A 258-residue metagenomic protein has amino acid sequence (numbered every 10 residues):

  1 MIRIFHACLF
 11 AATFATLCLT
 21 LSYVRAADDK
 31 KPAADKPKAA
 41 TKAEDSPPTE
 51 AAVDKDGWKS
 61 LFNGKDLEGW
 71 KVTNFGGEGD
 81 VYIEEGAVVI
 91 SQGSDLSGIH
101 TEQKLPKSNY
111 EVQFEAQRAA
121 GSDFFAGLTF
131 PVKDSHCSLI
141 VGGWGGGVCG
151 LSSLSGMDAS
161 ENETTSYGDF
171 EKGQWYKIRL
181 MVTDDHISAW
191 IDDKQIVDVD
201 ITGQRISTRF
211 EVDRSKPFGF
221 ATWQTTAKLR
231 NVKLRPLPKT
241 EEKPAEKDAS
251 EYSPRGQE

Functional and structural regions predicted by a protein language model:
M1-A11: Bacterial N-terminal signal peptides that target proteins for export
L9-T20: Bacterial N-terminal signal peptides
L21-R25: Sec/Tat signal peptide C-region and signal peptidase I cleavage site
A27-E258: Carbohydrate-interacting regions of secretory-pathway proteins
